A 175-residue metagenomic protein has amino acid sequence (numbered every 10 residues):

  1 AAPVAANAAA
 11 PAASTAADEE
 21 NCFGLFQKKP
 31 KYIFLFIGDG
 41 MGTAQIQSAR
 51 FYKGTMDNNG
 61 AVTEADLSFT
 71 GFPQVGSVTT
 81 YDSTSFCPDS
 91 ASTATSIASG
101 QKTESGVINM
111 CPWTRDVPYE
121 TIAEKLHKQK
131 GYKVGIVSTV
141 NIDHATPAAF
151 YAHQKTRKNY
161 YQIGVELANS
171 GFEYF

Functional and structural regions predicted by a protein language model:
V4-A5, A12: Intrinsically disordered, low-complexity tandem-repeat regions
A16-F175: N-terminal catalytic scaffold of extracellular/periplasmic and nuclease hydrolases that process anionic headgroups
